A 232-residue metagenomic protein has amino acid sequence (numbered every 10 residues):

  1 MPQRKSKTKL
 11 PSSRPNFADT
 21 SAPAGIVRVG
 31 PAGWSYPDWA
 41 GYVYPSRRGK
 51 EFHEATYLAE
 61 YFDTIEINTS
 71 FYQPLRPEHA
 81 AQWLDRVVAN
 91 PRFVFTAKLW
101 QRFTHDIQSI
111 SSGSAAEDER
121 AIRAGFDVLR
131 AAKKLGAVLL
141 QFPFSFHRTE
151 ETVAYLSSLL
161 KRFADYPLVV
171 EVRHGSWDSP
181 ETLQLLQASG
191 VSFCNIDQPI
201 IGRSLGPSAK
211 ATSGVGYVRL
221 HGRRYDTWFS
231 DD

Functional and structural regions predicted by a protein language model:
M1-D232: Residues lining hydrophobic/aromatic ligand-binding pockets adjacent to catalytic sites
